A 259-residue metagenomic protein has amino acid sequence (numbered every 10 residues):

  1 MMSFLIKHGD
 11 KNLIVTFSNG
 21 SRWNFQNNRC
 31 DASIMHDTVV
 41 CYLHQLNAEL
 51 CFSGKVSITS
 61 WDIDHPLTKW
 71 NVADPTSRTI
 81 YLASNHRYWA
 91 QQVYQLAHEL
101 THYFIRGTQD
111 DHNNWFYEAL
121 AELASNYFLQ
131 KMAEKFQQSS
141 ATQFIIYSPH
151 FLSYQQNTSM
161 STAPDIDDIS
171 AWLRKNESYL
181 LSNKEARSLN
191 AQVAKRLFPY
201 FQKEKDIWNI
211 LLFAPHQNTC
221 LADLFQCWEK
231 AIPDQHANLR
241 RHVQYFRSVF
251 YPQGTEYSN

Functional and structural regions predicted by a protein language model:
M2-D10, T162-N259: Pan-zinc metallopeptidase signature
I14-R87, T255-N259: Auxiliary, metal-adjacent structural segments of Zn-dependent hydrolase domains
D31, M35, V93, N113 (+2 more regions): Hydrophobic (often cysteine-bearing) scaffold residues that line and stabilize catalytic clefts of nucleotide/cofactor
N47-C51, I105, S125-E134, Q202: Sec-exported extracytoplasmic/periplasmic mature domains
F52-T59, T108-N114, M132-T142, N209-F213: Surface-exposed patches in mature extracellular/periplasmic domains of secreted proteins
R78-L96, G107-W115: Short pre-active-site segment immediately N-terminal to the catalytic Zn-binding motif
Y94-Q109, E118, E122, N126: Active-site recognition of the HExxH zinc-binding catalytic motif
N114-S161: Post-HExxH zinc-binding segment in Zn-dependent metallohydrolases
